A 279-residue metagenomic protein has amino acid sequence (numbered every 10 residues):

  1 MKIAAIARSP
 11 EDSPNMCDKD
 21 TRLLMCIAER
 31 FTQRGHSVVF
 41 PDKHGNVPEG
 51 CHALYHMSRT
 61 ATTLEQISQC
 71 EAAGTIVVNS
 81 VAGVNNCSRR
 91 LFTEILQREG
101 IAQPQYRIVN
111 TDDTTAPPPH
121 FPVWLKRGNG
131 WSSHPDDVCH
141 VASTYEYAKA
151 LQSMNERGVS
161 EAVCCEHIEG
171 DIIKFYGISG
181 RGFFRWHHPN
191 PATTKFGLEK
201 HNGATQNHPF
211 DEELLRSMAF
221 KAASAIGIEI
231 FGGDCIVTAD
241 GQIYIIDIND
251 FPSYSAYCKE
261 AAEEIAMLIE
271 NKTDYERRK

Functional and structural regions predicted by a protein language model:
A4-A7, G74, A82-I172, E213: Active-site nucleotide/adenylate-binding loops and adjacent lid/helix of ATP-dependent enzymes
I6-N110: Conserved N-proximal alpha/beta basic substrate-recognition cap immediately N-terminal to, or forming the N-lobe
P10-E11, G130, E169-G170, G182 (+2 more regions): Short, solvent-exposed loop/turn segments at secondary-structure junctions
N15, L64-I67, R89, H134-D136 (+3 more regions): Short glycine-/acidic-enriched loop or helix-start segments at secondary-structure transitions that form or flank
C51-H56, V123-K126, F175-G177, G241-A256: A short beta-strand motif that forms the metal-chelation/ATP-contact edge of phosphoryl-transfer active sites
G128, H167-I168, Y176, D234-I236 (+1 more regions): Anionic group-transfer/hydrolysis microenvironments
C139-I226: Phosphate-binding site of ATP-dependent enzymes
K195-I245, Y257, E264-R278: A long amphipathic alpha-helix within ATP-dependent nucleotide-binding catalytic cores
